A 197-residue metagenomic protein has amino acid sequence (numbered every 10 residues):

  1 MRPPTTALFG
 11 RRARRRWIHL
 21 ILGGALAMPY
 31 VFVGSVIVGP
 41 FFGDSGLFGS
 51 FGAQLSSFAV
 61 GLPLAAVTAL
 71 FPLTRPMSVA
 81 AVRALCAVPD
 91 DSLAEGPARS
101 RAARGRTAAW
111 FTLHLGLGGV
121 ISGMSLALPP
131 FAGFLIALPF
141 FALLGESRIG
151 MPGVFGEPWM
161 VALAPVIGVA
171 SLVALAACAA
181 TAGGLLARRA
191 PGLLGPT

Functional and structural regions predicted by a protein language model:
M1-P196: Hydrophobic alpha-helical segments
